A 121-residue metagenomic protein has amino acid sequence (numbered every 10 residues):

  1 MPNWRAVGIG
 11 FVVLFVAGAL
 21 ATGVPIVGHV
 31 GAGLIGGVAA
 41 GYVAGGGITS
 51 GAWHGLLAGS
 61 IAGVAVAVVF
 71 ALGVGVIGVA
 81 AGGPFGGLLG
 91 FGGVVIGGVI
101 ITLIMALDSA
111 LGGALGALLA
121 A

Functional and structural regions predicted by a protein language model:
M1-A58, V64-A121: Juxtamembrane/disordered regions of integral membrane proteins
